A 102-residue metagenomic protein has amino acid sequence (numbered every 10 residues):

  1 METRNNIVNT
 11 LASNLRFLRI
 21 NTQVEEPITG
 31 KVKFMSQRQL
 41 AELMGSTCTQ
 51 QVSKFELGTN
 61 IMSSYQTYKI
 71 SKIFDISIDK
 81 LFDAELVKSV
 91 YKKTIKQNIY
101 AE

Functional and structural regions predicted by a protein language model:
M1-K33: A short, Lys/Arg-rich alpha-helix, primarily the initiator
E2-N5, K72, F82-E102: Short, charged recognition helix plus adjacent turn of helix-turn-helix-like nucleic-acid-binding domains
S13, F34-M35, T47, M62-Y65: Residue-level signal for the short linker/turn that defines the boundary of a DNA-recognition helix
I20, G45, L57-T59, L86: Residue-level detection of the helix-turn-helix DNA-binding "recognition helix"
V24-K54: Short alpha-helical DNA-recognition segment
V32, M44, T59-M62, I73: Helix-turn-helix/winged-helix DNA-binding modules
Q50-K54, Y65, D83: Base-recognition residues in the alpha-helical recognition helix of bacterial helix-turn-helix
S63-K80: DNA major-groove recognition helix of helix-turn-helix/homeodomain DNA-binding modules
